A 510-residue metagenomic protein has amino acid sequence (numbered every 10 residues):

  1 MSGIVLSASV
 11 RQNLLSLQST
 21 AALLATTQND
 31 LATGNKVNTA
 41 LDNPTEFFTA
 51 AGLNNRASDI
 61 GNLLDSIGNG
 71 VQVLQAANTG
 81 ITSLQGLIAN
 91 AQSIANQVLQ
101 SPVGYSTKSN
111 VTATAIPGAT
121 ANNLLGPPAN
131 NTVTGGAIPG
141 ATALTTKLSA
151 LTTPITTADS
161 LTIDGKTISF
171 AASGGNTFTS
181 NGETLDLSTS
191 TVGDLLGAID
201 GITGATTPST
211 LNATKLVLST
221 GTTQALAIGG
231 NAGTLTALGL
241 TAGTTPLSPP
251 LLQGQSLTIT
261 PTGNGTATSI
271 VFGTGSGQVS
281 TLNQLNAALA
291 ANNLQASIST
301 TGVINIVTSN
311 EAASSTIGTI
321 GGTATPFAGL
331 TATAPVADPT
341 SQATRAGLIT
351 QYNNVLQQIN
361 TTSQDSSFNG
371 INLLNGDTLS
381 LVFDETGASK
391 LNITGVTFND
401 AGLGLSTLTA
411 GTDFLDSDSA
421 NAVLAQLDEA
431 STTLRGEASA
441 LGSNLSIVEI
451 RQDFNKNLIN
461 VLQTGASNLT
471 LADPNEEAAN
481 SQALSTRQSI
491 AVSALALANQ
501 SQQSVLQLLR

Functional and structural regions predicted by a protein language model:
M1-R510: Primary detection of the long, small/polar-rich alpha-helical "axial" segments characteristic of bacterial flagellar
